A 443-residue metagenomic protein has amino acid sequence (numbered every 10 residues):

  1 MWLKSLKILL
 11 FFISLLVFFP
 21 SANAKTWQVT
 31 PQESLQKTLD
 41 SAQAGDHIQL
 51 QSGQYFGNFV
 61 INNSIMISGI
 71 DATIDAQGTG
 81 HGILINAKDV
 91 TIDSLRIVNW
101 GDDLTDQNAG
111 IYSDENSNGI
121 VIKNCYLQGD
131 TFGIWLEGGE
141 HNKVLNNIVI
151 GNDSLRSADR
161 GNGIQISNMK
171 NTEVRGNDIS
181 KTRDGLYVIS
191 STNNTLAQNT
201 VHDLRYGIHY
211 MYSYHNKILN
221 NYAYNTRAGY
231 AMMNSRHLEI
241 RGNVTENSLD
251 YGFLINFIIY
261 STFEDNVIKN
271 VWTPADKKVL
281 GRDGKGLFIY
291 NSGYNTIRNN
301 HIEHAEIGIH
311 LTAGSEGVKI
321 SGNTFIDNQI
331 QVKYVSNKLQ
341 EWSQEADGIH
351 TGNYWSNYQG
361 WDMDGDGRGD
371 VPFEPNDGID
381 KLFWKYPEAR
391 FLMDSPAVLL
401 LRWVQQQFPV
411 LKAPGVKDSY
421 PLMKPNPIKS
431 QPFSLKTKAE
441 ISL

Functional and structural regions predicted by a protein language model:
L9-F18: Bacterial N-terminal signal peptides
S21-K37, N357: Right-handed parallel beta-helix/beta-solenoid
Q32, G45-H47, S52, N58 (+20 more regions): Detector for repetitive beta-architecture
Q36, D40, A44, Q54-S68 (+3 more regions): Extracellular beta-strand-rich solenoid/capping regions of secreted or surface-exposed proteins that bind or remodel
Q49, V60, M66-S68, D75 (+23 more regions): Extracellular beta-strand solenoid repeats
A76-L84, L104-S113, G129-L136, R156-S167 (+7 more regions): Extracellular beta-strand/beta-solenoid scaffold signature
N146, V267-Y290, N295-T296, E303-H304 (+1 more regions): Functionally critical loop-and-helix segments that line ligand-binding/catalytic clefts of soluble enzyme domains
